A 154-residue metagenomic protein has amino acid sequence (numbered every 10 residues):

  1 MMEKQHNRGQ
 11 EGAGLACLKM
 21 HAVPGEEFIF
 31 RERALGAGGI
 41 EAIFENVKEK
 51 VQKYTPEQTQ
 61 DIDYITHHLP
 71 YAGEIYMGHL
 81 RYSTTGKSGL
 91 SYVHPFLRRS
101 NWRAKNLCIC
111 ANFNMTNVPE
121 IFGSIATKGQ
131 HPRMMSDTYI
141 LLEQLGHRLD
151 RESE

Functional and structural regions predicted by a protein language model:
M1-E154: Conserved short alpha-helical segments that host acidic/polar catalytic motifs at enzyme active sites
